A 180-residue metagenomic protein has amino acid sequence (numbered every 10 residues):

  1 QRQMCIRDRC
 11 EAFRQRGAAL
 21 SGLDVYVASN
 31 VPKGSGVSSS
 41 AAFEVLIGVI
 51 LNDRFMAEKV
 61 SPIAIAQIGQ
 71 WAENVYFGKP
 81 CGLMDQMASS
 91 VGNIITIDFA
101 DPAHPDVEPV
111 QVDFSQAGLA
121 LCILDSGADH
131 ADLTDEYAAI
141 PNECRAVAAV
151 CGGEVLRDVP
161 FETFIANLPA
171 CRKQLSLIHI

Functional and structural regions predicted by a protein language model:
Q1, T96-I178: C-terminal nucleotide
Q3, R7-Q116: Gly/Ser-rich oxyanion-binding loop with an adjacent helix/lid that shapes the negatively charged ligand pocket
C5, H179-I180: Short, intrinsically disordered or compositionally biased N-terminal tails of bacterial proteins
